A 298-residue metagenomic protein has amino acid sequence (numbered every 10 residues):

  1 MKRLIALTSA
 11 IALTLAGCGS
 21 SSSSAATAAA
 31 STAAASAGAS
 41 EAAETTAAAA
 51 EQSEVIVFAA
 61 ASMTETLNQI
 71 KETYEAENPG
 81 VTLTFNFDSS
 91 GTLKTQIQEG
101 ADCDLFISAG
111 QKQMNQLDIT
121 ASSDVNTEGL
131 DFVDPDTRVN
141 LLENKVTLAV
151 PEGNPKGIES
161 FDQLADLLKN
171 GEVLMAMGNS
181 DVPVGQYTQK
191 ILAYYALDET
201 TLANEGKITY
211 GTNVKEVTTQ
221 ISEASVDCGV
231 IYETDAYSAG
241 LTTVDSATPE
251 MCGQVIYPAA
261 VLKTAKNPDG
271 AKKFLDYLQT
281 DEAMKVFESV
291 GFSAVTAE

Functional and structural regions predicted by a protein language model:
M1-T8: Positively charged n-region of N-terminal signal peptides that target proteins for export
T14-G17: C-terminal motif of bacterial Sec signal peptides marking the signal peptidase cleavage site
S20-S21, A25-A76, G91, G110-Q111 (+4 more regions): Exported/periplasmic ABC-transporter solute-binding proteins
K94, G100-G129, P135-N140: Short beta-strand-centered segments that line the small-molecule binding cleft or hinge of alpha/beta clamshell
